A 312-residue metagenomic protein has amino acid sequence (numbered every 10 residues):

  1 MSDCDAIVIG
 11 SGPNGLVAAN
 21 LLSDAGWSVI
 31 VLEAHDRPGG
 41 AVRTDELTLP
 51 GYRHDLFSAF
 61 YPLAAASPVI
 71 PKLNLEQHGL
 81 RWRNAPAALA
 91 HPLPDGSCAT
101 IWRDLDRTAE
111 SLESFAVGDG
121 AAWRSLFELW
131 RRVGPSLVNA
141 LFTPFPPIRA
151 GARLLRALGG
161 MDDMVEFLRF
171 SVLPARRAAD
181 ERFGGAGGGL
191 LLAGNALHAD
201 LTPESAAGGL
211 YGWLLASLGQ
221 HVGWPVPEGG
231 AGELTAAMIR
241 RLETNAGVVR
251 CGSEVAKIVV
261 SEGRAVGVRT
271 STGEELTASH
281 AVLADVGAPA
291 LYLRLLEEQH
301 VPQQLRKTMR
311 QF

Functional and structural regions predicted by a protein language model:
S2-F142: N-terminal glycine-rich phosphate/pyrophosphate-binding loop and immediately adjacent elements
C4, A265, A278-H280: Local beta-strand N-terminus motif with an aromatic residue
G26-S28, A246, G252: Glycine-centered short loops/turns at secondary-structure junctions
P94-A206: Rossmann-like flavin
M164-R177, L218-R240, R250-G252: Short beta-strand to alpha-helix junction loop
A207-G219: Residues forming anionic-ligand binding surfaces in small-molecule and nucleic-acid pockets of primarily soluble enzymes
W224-T244, I258-V259, R269-F312: Glycine-rich loop(s) and the adjacent beta-strand/alpha-helix scaffold that form part
V248-V266: A conserved short coil-to-beta-strand element within the FAD-binding core of flavoproteins
